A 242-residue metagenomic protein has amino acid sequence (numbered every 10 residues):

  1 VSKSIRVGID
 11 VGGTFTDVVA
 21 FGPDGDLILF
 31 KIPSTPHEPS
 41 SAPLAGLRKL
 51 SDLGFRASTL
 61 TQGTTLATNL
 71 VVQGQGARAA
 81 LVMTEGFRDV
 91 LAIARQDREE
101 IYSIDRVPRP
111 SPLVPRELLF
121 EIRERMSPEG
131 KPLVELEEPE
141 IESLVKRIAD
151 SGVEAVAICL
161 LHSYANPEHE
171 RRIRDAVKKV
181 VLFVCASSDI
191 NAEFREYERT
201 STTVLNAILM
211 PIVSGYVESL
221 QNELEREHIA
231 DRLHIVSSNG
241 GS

Functional and structural regions predicted by a protein language model:
V1-S242: N-terminally biased helix-coil "hinge/interface" segments that flank
